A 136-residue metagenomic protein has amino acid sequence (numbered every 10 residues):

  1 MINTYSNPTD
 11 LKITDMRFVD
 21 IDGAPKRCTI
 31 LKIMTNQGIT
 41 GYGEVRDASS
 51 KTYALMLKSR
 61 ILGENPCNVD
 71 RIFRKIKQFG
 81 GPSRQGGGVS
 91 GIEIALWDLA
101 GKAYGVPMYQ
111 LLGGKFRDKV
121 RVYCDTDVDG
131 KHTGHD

Functional and structural regions predicted by a protein language model:
I2-Y42, R46, M56: Structured beta-strand/loop patches that form or line metal/cofactor-binding pockets in enzymes
P8, Q37, V106-P107, R117-R121: Short coil/turn connectors at secondary-structure junctions
G23-A24, G114-F116: Solvent-exposed alpha-helices and their adjacent loops that cap or buttress functional pockets in soluble metabolic
C28-I30, G91, K119-R121: Broad gene-expression machinery/nucleic-acid interaction feature
M34-V106: Metal- or metallocofactor-binding catalytic centers and their adjacent structured scaffolds across diverse enzyme
A48, W97, G113-G114, D125-D127: Beta-hairpin (beta-strand-turn-beta-strand) motif
A103-Y104, L112-K115: Subtilisin-like serine protease catalytic core
D118-D136: Metal-dependent enolase-superfamily TIM-barrel catalytic cores that perform enediolate-based chemistry
